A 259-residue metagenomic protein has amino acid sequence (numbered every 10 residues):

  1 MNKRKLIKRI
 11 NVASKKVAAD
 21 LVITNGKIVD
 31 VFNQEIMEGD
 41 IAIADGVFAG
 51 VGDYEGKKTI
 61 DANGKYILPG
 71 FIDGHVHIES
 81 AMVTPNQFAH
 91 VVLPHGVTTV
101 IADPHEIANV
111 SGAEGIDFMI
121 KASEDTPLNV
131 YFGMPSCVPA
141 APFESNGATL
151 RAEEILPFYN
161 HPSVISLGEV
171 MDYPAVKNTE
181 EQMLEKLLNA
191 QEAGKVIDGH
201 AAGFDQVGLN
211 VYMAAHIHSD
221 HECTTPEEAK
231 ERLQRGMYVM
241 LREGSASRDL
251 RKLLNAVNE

Functional and structural regions predicted by a protein language model:
N2-G70: Histidine-rich, glycine-flanked metal-binding segment
K3-A13, A89-G194: Divalent-metal coordination cores built from histidine and acidic residues
G26, G46, G64, H75 (+4 more regions): Divalent metal-coordination and catalytic microenvironments
K65-F88: Di-metal (Zn2+ and/or Mg2+/Mn2+) metal-binding site signature of metallo-dependent hydrolases with the MBL/beta-CASP
L68-H75, A102-H105, G133, G168-V170 (+2 more regions): Active-site neighborhood of phospho(di)ester-bond hydrolases with catalytic His/Asp-centered motifs
A81-V83, A108-V110, A246-S247: Acidic-and-aromatic substrate-binding clefts and catalytic sites of carbohydrate-active enzymes
T149-E169, A175-E259: Histidine/acidic residue-rich metal-binding segments in metalloenzymes
